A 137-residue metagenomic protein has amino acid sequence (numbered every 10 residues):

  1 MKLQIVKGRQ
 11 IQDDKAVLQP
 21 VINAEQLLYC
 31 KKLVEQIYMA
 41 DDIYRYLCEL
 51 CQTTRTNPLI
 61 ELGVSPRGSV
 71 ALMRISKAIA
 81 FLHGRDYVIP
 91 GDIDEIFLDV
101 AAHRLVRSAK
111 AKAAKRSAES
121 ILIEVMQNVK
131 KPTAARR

Functional and structural regions predicted by a protein language model:
M1-E49: Conserved AAA+ ATPase core "coupling" helix
I5, K32, R45-Q52, R67-F81: C-terminal helical "lid" of AAA+/P-loop NTPase domains
V17, E25-I37, R55-I60, L105-A113: Short hinge/gating elements
T56-R137: C-terminal engagement/docking regions of AAA+ P-loop ATPases
